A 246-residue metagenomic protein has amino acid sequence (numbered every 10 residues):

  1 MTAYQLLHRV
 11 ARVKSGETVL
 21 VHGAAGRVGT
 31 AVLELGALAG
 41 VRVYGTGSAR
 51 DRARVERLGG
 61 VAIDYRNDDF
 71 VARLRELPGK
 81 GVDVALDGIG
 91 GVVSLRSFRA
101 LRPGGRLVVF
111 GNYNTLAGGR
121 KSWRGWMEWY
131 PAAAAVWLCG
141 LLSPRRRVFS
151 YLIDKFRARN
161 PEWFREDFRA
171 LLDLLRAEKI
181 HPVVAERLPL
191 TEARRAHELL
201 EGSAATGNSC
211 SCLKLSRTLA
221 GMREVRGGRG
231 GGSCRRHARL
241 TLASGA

Functional and structural regions predicted by a protein language model:
M1-L219: Terminal helix/beta-alpha structural elements that buttress the NAD(P)+-binding lobe
L242-A246: Compositionally biased, low-complexity peptide segments typical of secreted/host-interacting small proteins
